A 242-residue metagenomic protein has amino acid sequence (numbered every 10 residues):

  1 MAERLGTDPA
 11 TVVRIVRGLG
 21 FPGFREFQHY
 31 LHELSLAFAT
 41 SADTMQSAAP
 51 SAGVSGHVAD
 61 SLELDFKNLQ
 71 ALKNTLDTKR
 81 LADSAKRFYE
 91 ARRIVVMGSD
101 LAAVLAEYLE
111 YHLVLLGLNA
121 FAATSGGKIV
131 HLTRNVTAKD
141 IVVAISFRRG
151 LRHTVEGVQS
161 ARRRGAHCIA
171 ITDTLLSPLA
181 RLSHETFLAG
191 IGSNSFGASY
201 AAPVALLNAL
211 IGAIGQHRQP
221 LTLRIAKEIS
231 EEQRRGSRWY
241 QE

Functional and structural regions predicted by a protein language model:
E3-R80: HTH-adjacent hinge/linker in prokaryotic transcriptional regulators
L5, F24, V54-V58, L62-D65 (+8 more regions): Generic structural signal for well-ordered, non-membrane alpha-helical segments in soluble metabolic enzymes
G56, K79-S84, K128-L132: Short, charged beta->alpha transition segments
N74-R92: Glycine-rich beta-alpha loop segments
Y89-H217: Glycine-rich phosphate-binding loops that contact phosphosugars or nucleotide phosphates
P220-E242: A short, charged, Gly/Pro-tolerant segment at domain boundaries
